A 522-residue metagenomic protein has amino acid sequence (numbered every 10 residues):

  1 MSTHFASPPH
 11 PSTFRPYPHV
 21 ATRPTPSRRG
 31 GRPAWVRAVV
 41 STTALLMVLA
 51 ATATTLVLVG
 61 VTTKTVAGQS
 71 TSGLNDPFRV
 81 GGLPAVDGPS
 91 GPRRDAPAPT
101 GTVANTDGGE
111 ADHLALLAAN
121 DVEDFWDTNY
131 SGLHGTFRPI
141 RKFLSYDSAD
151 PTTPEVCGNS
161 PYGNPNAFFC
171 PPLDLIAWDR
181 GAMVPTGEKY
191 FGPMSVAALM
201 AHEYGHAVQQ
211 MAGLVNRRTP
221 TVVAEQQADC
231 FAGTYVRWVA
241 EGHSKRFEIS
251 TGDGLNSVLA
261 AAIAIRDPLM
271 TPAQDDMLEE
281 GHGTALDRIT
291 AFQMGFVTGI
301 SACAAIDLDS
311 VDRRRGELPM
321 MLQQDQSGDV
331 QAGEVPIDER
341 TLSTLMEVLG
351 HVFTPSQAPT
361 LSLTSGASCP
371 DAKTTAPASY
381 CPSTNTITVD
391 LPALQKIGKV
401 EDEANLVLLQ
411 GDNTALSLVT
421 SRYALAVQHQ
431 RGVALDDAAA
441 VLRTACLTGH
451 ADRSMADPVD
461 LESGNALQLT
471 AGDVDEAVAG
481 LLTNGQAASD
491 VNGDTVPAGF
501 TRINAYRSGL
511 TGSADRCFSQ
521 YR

Functional and structural regions predicted by a protein language model:
M1-V39: Terminal targeting segments of Actinobacterial cell-envelope proteins
A51-V80: C-terminal region of N-terminal signal peptides and the immediate post-cleavage residues of exported proteins
G88, P268-Q357, Q486-R522: Pan-zinc metallopeptidase signature
V103-G108, A118-D121, L133-V156, V223 (+5 more regions): Acidic helix-start/capping segments at beta-turn-to-alpha-helix junctions
Y130-S131, G135, E225, D229-L269 (+1 more regions): Short helix/loop segments within enzyme catalytic domains that coordinate or immediately flank catalytic cofactors
S148-A177, T364-T388, Q395-I397: Catalytic zinc-binding patch centered on the HExxH motif and its immediate surroundings that defines zinc-dependent
G181-A198, R218-P220, K396-S417, G432-A438: Short pre-active-site segment immediately N-terminal to the catalytic Zn-binding motif
Y204-T219, T234-A240, R422-A438, A451-A456: Catalytic Zn2+-binding segment of zinc metalloproteases
